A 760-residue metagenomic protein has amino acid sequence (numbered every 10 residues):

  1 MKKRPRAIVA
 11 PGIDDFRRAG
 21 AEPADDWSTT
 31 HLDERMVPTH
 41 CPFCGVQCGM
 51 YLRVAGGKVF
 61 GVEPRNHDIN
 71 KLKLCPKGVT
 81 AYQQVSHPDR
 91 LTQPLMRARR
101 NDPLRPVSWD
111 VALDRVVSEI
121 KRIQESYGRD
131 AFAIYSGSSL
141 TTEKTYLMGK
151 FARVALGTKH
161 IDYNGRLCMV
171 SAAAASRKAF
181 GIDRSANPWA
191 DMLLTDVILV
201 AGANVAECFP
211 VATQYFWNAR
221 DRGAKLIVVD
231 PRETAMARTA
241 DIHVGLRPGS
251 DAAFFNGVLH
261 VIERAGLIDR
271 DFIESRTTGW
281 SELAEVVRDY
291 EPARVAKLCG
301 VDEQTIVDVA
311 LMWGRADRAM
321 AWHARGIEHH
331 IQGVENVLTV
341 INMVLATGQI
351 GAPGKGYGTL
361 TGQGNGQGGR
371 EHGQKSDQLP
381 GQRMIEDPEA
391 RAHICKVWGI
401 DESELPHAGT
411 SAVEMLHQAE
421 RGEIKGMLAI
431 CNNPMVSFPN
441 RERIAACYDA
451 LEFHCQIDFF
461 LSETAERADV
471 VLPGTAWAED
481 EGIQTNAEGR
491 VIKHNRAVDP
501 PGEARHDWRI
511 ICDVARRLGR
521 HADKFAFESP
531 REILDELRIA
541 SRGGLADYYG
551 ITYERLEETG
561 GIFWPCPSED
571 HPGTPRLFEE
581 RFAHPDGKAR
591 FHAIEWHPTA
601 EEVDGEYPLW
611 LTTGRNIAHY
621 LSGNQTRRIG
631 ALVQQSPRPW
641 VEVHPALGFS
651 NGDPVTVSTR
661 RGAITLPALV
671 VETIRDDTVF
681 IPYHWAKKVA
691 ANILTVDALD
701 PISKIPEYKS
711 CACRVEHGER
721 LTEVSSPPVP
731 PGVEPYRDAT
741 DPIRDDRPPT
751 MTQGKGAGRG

Functional and structural regions predicted by a protein language model:
M1-L267, S275, D289, R294 (+6 more regions): N-terminal export/assembly segments and adjacent metallocofactor-ligating motifs of anaerobic energy-metabolism
R97-P106, H260, A265-E303, P380-E404 (+5 more regions): N-terminal leader/propeptide and maturation segments of large enzyme subunits in energy/redox metabolism and hydrolases
I198, L226, H243-G245, A319 (+3 more regions): Short, well-ordered beta-strand core segments
R232-A235, F459-N495: Flexible glycine/proline-rich, aromatic-decorated loop/lid segments
G314-M415, E488, P567-P572, E580-H584 (+1 more regions): A glycine-rich, hydrophobic/aromatic-adjacent loop/helix-cap motif
G369-S376, R531-A631: Long, low-complexity segments enriched in small/aliphatic residues
L416-I424, N432-N433, L609-A618, A631-R661: C-terminal substrate/ligand-recognition segments
P501-E503, D507-T559, I629-V641, F649-G760: Long, contiguous, secondary-structure-rich segments that constitute the structural scaffold of globular domains
